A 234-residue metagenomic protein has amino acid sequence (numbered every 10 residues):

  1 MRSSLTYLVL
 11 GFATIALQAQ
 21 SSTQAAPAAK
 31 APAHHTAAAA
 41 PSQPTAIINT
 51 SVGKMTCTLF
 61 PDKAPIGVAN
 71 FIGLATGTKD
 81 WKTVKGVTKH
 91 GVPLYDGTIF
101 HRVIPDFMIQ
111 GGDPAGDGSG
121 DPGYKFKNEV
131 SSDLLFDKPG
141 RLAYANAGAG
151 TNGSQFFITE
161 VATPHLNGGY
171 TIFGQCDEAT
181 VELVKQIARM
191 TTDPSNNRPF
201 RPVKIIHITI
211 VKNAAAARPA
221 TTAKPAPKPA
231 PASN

Functional and structural regions predicted by a protein language model:
M1-L5: Positively charged n-region of N-terminal signal peptides that target proteins for export
T6-Q18: Bacterial N-terminal signal peptides
L17-N234: Cyclophilin-like peptidyl-prolyl cis-trans isomerases
